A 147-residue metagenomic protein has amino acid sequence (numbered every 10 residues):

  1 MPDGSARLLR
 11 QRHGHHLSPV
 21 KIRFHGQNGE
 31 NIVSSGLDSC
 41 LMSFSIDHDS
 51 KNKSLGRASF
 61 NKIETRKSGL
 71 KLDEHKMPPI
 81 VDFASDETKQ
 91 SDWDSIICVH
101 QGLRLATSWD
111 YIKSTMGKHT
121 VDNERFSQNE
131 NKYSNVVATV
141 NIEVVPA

Functional and structural regions predicted by a protein language model:
M1-P2, I22, S35, L41-H48 (+5 more regions): WD40-repeat beta-propellers
S5, R12-P19, A58-E64, D73-P79 (+1 more regions): WD40/WD-repeat beta-propeller blade N-cap
R7-R10, N52-S54, G117: A structural motif specific to WD40 beta-propellers
L8, N28-V33, L41-M42, D92-C98 (+1 more regions): Structural hallmark of WD40 beta-propellers
I22-E30, A84-W93, N141-P146: Loop/turn segments within WD40 beta-propeller blades
L37-R66, L72, F83-S85: Leucine-rich repeat domain C-terminal region
P79-K113: Structured, charged interaction cores in eukaryotic nuclear gene-expression proteins
L105-T107, K113-A147: Alpha-solenoid helical-repeat scaffolds
